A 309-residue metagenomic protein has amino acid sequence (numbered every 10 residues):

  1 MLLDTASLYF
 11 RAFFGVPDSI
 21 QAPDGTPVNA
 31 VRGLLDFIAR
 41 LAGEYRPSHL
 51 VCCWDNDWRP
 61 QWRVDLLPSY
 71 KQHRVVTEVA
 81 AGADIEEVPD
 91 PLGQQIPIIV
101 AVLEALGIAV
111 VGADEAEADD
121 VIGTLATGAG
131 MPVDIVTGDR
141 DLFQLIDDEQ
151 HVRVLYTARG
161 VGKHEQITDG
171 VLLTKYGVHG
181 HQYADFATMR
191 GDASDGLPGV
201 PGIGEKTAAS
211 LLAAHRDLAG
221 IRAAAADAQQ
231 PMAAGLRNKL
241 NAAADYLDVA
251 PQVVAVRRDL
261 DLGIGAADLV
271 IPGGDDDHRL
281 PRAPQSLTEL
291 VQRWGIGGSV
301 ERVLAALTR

Functional and structural regions predicted by a protein language model:
M1-G130, D134-V136, R140-G162, D248-V249 (+2 more regions): Noncatalytic, basic helical substrate-engagement surface that gates or grips nucleic-acid strands
S48-V51, E149, Q166-R309: Non-catalytic nucleic-acid-binding/docking modules located in mid-to-C-terminal regions of nucleic-acid enzymes
